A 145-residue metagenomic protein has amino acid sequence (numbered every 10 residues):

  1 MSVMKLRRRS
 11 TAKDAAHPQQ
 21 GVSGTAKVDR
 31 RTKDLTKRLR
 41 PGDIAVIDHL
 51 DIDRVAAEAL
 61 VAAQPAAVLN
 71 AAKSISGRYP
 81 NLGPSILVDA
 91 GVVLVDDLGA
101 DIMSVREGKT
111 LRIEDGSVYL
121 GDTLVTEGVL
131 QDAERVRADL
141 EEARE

Functional and structural regions predicted by a protein language model:
M1-L6: N-terminal acidic, proline/glycine-rich, low-complexity intrinsically disordered segments
R7-D115, Y119: Feature captures the catalytic cores and cofactor-binding loops of soluble hydro-lyases/lyases that act on carboxylate
R112-E145: Internal alpha/beta core interface subdomains
